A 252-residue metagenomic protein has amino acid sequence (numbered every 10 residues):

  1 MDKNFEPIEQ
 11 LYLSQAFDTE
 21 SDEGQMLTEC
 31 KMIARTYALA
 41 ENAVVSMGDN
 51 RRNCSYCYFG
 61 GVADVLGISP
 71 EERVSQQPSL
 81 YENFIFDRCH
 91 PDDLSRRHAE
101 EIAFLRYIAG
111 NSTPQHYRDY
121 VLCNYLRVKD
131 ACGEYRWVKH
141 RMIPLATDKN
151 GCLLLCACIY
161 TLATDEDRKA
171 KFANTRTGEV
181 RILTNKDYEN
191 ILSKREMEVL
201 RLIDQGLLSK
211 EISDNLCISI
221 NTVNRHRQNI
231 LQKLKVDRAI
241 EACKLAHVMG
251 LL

Functional and structural regions predicted by a protein language model:
Q25-F84, E179-V180: PAS-family sensory domain signal
M47, Y125, D130, M142-P144 (+1 more regions): Sensory input modules used in signal transduction, predominantly PAS/LOV/GAF but also related non-catalytic regulatory
N83-Y107, L252: PAS/GAF/H-NOX family sensory domains and closely associated sensor/linker modules
I108, S112-K139: Per-ARNT-Sim (PAS) sensory domains and their PAS-associated C-terminal
R141-C156, T164-D167: Short loop/turn elements at sensory-signaling interfaces that couple input to output
V180-T222, K233, V248-L251: Helix-turn-helix DNA-binding segment
H226-N229: Residues within the DNA-recognition helix of helix-turn-helix
D237-G250: Short, basic, alpha-helical segments at the C-terminal edge of helix-turn-helix-like DNA-binding modules
